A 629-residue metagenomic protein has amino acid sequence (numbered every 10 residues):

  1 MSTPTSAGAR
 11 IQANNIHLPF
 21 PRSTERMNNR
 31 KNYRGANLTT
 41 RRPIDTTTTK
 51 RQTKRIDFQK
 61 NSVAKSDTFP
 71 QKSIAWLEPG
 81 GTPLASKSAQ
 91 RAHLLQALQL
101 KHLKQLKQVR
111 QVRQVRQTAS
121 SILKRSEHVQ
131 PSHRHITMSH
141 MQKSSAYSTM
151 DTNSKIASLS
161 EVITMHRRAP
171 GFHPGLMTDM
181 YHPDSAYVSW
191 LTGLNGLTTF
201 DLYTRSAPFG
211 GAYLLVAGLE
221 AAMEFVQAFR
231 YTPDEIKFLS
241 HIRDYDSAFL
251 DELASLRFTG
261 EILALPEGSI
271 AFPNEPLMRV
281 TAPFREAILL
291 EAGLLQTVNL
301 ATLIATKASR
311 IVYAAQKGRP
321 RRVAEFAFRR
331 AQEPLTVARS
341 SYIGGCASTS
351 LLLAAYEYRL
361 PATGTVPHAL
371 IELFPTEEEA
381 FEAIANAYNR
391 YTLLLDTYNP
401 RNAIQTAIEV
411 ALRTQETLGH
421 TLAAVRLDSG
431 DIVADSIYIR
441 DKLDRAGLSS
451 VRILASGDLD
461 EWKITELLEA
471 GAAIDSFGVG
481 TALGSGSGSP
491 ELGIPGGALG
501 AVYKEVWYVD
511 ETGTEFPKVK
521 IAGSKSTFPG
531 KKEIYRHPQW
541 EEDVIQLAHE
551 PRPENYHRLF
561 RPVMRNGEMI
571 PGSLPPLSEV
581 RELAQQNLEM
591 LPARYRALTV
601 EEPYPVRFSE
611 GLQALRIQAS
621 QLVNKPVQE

Functional and structural regions predicted by a protein language model:
T3, A7-Q12, N29, A36 (+2 more regions): Short, intrinsically disordered low-complexity segments enriched in Ser/Thr with adjacent Pro
L18, Y33-R34, L38, Q59-S62 (+4 more regions): Short hydrophobic targeting helices and cationic amphipathic motifs that mediate membrane/organellar targeting
H93-H133: Intrinsically disordered, low-complexity repeat/linker tracts enriched for polar/charged residues
D151-G196, F200, F209-A212, D444-A446 (+2 more regions): Gly/Ser/Thr/Ala-enriched C-terminal appendages of enzymes
D151-L197, S206-P208, D244, L250-T259 (+3 more regions): Buried, small/hydrophobic-residue-enriched core segments of structured protein domains
T198-A254: N-terminal, Lys/Arg-enriched amphipathic/low-complexity engagement segments that precede the first folded domain
